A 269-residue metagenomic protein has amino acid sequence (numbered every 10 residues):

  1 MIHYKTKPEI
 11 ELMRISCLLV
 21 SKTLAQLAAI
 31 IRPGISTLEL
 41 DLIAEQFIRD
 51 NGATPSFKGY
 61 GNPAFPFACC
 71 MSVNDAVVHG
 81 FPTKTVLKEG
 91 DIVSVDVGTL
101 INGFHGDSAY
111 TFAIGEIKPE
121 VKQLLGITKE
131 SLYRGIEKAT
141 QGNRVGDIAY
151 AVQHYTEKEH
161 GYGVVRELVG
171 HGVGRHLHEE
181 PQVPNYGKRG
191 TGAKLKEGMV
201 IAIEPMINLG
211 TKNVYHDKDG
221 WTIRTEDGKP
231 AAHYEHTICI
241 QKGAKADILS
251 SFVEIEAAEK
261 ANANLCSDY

Functional and structural regions predicted by a protein language model:
M1-Y269: Active-site neighborhoods and metal-handling regions in enzymes and metal-associated proteins
